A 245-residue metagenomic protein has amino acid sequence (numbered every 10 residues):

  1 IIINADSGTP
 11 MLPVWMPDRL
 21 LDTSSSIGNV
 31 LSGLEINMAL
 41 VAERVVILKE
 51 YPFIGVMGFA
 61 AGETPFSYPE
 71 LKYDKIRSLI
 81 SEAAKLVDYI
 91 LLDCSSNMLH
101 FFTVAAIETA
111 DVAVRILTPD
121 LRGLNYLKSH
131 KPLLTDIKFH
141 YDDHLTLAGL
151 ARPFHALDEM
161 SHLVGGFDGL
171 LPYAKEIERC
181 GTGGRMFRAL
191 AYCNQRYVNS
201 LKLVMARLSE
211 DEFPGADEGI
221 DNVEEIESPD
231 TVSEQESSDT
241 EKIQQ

Functional and structural regions predicted by a protein language model:
I1-G55: Phosphate-binding loop that captures ATP/GTP phosphates
I3, G58-F59, L91-D93, V114-P119 (+1 more regions): Conserved beta-strand segments of the P-loop GTPase G domain that flank and frequently precede/overlap
N37-Y51, G55-L99: Cytosolic-facing regulatory segments adjacent to core modules
E70-R77, K128-H155, A189-Y192: P-loop/Walker A phosphate-binding loop and immediately adjacent motor/lid segment at beta-alpha junctions
Y89, V112, G166-G169: Well-ordered beta-strand positions
F102-D120: Inter-motif core of Ras-like GTPase G domains
G149-A191: Beta-strand-loop-alpha "switch" segments that mediate conformational coupling across diverse proteins
G183-Q245: NTP-binding/hydrolysis catalytic cores, primarily Walker-type P-loop NTPases
